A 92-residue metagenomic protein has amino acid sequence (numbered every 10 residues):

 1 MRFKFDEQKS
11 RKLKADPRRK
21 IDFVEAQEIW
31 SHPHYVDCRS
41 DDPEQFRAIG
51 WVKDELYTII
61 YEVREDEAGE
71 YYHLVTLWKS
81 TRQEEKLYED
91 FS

Functional and structural regions predicted by a protein language model:
M1-S92: Ribonuclease/tRNase effector modules and their secretory precursors
